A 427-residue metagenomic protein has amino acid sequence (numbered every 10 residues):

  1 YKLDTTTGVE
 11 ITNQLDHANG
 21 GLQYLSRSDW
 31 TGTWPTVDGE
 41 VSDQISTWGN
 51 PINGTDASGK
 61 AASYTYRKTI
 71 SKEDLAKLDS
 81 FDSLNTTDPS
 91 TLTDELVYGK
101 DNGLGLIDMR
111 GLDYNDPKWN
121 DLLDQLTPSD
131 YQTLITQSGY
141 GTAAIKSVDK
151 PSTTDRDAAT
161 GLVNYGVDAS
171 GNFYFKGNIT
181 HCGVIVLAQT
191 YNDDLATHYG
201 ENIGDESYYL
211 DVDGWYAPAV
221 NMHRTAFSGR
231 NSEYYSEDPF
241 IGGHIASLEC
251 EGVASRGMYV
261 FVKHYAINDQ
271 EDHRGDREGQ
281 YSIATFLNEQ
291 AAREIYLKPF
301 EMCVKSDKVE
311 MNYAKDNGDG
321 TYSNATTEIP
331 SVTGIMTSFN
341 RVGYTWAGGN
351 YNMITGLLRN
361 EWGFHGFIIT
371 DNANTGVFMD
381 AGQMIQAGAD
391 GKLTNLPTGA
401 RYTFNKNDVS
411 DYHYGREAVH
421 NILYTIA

Functional and structural regions predicted by a protein language model:
Y1-A427: Glycoside hydrolase catalytic-domain context in secreted enzymes
